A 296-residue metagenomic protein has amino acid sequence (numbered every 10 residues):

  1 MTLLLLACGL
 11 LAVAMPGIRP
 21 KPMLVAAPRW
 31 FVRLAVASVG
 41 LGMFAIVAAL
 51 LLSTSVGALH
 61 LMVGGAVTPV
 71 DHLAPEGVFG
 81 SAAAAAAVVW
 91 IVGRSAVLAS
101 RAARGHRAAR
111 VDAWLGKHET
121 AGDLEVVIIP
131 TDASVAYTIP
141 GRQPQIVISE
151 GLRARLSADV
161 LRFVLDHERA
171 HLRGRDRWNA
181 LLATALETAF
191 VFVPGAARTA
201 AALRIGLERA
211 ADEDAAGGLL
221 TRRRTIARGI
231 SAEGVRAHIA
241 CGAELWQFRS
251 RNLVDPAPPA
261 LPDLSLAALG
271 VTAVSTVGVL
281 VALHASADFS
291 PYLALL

Functional and structural regions predicted by a protein language model:
M1, V279-L296: Juxtamembrane boundary at the C-terminal end of a transmembrane helix
M1-L11: Hydrophobic transmembrane alpha-helical segments in integral membrane proteins
A14, I18-F31, G80, A84 (+2 more regions): Polar-ligand-bearing catalytic/cofactor-coordination segments of membrane-embedded or membrane-tethered inner-membrane
A27-L41: Loop-to-helix transition at the N-terminal end of transmembrane alpha-helices
A37-A48, A267-T272: Select subsegments of transmembrane alpha-helices in polytopic membrane proteins, especially boundary-proximal
A45-A109: Transmembrane alpha-helices and immediately adjacent membrane-cytoplasm interface residues in multi-pass integral
N179-T188: Basic, amphipathic juxtamembrane/active-site segments that coordinate anionic phosphate or diphosphate groups
L264-S286: Final/C-terminal transmembrane alpha-helix of multipass membrane proteins
